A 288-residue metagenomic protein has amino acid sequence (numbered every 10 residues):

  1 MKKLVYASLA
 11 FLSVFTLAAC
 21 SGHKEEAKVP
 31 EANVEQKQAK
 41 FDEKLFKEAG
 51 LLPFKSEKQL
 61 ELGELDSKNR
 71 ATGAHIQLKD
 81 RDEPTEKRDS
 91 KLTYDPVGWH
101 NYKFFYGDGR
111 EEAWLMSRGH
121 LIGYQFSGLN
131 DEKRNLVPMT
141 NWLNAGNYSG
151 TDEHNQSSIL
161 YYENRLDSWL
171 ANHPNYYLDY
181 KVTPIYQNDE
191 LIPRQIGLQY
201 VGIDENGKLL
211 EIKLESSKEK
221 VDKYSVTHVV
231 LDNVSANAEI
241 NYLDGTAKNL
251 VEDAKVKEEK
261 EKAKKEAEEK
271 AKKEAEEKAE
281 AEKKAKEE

Functional and structural regions predicted by a protein language model:
M1-S8: Bacterial N-terminal signal peptides that target proteins for export
L9-V14: Hydrophobic helical h-region of N-terminal Sec-dependent signal peptides in bacterial secretory/periplasmic proteins
F15-A19: C-terminal motif of bacterial Sec signal peptides marking the signal peptidase cleavage site
S21-K24: Bacterial signal peptide processing site
E26-D66: N-terminal low-complexity, Pro/Thr/Ser-rich intrinsically disordered segments that act as propeptides or flexible
A27-V29, A254-E288: Intrinsically disordered, low-complexity, charge-biased segments
F54-E57, N69-E261, E288: Domain-level detector of nuclease and nuclease-like folds in predominantly extracellular/periplasmic contexts
